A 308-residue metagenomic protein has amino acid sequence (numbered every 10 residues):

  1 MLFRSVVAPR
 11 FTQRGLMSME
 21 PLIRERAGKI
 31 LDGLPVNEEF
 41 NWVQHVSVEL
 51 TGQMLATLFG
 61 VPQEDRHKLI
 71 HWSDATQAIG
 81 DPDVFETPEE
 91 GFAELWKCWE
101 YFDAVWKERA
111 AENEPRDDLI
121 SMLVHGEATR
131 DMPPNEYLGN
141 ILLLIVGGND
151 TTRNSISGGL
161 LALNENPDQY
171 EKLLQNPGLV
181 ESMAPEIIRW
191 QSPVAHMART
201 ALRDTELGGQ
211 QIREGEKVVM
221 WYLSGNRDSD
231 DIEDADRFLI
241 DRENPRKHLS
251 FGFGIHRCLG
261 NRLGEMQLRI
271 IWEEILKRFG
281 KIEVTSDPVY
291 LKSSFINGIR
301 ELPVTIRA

Functional and structural regions predicted by a protein language model:
M1-A308: Cytochrome P450
